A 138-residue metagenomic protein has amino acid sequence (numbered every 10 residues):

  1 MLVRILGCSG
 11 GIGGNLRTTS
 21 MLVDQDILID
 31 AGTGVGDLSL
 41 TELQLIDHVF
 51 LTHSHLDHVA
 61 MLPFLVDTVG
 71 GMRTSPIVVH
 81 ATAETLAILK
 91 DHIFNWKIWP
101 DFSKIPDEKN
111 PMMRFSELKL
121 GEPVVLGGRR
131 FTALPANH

Functional and structural regions predicted by a protein language model:
M1-E42: Conserved beta-strand hairpin/beta-sheet module of binuclear metal-dependent hydrolase folds, prominently
T18-S20, P76, K119-P123: Short, acidic/polar N-cap/turn motifs at the starts of alpha helices
I29-A31, V59, A133: Short capping micro-motif at the N-terminus of alpha-helices
G34-E84: Active-site metal-binding motif and surrounding structural segment of the metallo-beta-lactamase
E84-N137: Metallo-beta-lactamase
